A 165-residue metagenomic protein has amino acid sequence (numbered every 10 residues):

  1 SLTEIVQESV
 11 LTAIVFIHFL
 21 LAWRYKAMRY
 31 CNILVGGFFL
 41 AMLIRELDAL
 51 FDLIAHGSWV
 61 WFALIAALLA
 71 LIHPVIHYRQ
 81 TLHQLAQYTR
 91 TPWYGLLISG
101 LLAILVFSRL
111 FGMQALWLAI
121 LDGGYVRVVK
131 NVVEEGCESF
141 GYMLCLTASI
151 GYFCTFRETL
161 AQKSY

Functional and structural regions predicted by a protein language model:
S1-V10, Y30-I33: Structural signature of hydrophobic alpha-helical transmembrane segments
S1-V6, Y125-S139: Short aromatic-rich membrane-water interface segments that cap or initiate transmembrane helices in multi-pass membrane
Q7-L20, A63-H77, G136-Y152: Hydrophobic cores of alpha-helical transmembrane segments in multi-pass inner/ER membrane proteins, independent
F19, P92-F107: Hydrophobic alpha-helical membrane-insertion segments
K26-G37, P92-I98: Membrane-interfacial loop-to-transmembrane alpha-helix junctions, especially the N-terminal start
G36-R90: Membrane-proximal helix-loop-helix units in multi-pass membrane proteins
M42-D52, A103-D122: C-terminal ends of transmembrane alpha-helices and the immediately adjacent extracellular/lumenal or cytosolic loop
V106-A119, V133-Q162: C-terminal transmembrane-bundle signature of multipass membrane proteins, characterized by strong activation on
